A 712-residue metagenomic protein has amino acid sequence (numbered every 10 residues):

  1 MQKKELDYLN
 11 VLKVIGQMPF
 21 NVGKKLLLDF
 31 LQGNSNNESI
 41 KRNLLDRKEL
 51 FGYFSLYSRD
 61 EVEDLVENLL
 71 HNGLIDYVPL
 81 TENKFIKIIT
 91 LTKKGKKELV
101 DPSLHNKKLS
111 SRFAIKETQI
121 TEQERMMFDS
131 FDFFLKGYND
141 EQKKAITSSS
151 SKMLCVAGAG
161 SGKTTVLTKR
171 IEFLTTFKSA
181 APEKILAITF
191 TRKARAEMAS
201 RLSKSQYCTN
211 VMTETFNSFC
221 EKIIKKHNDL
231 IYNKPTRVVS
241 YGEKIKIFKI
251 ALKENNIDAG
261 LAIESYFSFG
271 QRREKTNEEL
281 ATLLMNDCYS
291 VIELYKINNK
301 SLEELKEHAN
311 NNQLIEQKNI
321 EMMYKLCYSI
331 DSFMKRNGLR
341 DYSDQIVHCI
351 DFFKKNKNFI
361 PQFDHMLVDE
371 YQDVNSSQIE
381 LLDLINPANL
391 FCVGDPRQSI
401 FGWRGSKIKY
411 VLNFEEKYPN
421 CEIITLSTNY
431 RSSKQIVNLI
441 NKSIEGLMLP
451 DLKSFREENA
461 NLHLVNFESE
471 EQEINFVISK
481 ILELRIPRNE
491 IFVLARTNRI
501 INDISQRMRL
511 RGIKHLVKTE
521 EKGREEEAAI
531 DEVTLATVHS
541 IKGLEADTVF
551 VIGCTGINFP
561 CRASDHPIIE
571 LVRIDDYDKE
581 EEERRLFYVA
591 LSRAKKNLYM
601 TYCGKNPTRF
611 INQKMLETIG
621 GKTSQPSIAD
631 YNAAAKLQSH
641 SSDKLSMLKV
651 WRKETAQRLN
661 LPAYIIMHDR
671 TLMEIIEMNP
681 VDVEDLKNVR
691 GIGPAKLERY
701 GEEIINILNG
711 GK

Functional and structural regions predicted by a protein language model:
Y77, M212-K222, M366-E370, V393 (+3 more regions): Conserved helicase core region in the C-terminal RecA-like lobe
E82, C554-T623, K644-P662: C-terminal accessory regions
G95, I120-A159, A194, M212 (+4 more regions): Conserved helicase NTPase motor core
F134-N139, K143-A159, I231-R237, N420-T428 (+2 more regions): Inter-lobe coupling/hinge region of RecA-like P-loop helicase motors
K184, T189-N277, T537: Conserved P-loop NTPase-based nucleic-acid remodeling module centered on helicase motor cores
R192, L482, I486-E582, L586: Core RecA-like ATPase module of SF1/SF2 helicases and allied nucleic-acid translocases
S376-N466: Conserved RecA-like helicase ATPase core segment that couples NTP binding/hydrolysis to strand translocation
R690-G693: Small-residue hinge/turn detector
